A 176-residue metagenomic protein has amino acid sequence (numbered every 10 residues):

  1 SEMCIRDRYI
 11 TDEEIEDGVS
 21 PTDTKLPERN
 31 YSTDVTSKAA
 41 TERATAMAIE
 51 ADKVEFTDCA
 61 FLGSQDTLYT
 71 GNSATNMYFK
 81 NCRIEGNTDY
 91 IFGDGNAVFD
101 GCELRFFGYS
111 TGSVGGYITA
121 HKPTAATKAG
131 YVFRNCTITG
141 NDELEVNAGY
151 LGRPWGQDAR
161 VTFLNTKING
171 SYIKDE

Functional and structural regions predicted by a protein language model:
S1-E2, R6-E176: Sequence-level preference for short, compositionally simple segments enriched in small aliphatic or small polar residues
